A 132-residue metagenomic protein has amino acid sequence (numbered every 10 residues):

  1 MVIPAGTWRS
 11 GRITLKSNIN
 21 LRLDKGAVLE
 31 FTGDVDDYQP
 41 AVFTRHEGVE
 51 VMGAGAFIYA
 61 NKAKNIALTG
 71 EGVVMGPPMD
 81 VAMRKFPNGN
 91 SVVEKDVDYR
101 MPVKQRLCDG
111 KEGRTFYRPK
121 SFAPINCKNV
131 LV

Functional and structural regions predicted by a protein language model:
M1-V132: Extracellular/periplasmic carbohydrate-active domains that bind, remodel, or depolymerize complex polysaccharides
